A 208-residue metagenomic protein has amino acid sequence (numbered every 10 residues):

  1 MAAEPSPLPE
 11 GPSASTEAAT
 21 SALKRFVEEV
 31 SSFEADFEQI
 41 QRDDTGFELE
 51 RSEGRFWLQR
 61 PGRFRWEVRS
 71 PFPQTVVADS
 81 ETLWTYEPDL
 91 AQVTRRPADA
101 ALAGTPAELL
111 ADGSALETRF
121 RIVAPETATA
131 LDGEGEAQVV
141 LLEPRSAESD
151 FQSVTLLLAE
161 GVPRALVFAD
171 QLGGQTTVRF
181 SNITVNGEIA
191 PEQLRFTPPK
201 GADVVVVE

Functional and structural regions predicted by a protein language model:
M1-L49, P198-E208: N-terminal leader/targeting segments and the immediate start of mature chains
V27, L102-E117: Short, solvent-exposed helix-to-loop capping segments enriched in aromatics
V30-S32, R51-E53, Q59-P61, P71 (+6 more regions): Extracytoplasmic
E38-R42, E67-R69, Y86-P88, E143-R145 (+1 more regions): A generic structural motif
Q41, L58-R60, S146, E160: Beta-strand elements of well-folded, non-transmembrane domains
D43-T45, R65, F72-Q74, A91-Q92 (+2 more regions): Short beta-strands and strand-coil junctions in structured, solvent-facing domains, enriched
R55-P106, T176-T177: An acidic-aromatic
T94, T118-E208: Gly/Pro-enriched, hydrophobic low-complexity segments that function as extracytoplasmic propeptides/linkers
